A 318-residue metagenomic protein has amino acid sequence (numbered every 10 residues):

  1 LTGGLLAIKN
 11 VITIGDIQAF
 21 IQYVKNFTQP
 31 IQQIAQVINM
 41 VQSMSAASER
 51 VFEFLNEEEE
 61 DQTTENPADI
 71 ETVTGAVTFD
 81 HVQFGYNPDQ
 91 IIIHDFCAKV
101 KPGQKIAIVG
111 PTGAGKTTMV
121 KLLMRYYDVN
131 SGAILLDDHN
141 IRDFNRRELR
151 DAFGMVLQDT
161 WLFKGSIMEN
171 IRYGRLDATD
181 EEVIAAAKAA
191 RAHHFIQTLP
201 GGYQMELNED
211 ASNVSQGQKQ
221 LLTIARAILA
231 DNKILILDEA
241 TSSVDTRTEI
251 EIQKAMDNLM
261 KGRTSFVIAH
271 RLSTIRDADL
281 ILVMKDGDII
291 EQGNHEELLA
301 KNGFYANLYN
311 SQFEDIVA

Functional and structural regions predicted by a protein language model:
L1-I21, V41: A hydrophobic transmembrane-helix motif
L1-L5, E49, E239: Transmembrane alpha-helix boundary and packing residues in multipass membrane permease domains and related
A7, V41, E58-D61, L259: Signal-transduction coiled-coil helices of two-component systems
I21, T28, S45, R150 (+1 more regions): Conserved catalytic core of two-component sensor histidine kinases
N26-F54: Cytosolic ends of transmembrane helices, especially the final helix of ABC transmembrane type-1 domains
E53, E60, R172: Conserved E/DxxT/N motif and adjacent residues on the DHp alpha2 helix of HisKA-family sensor histidine kinases
T63-T64, I70-A318: ABC-type nucleotide-binding domain
